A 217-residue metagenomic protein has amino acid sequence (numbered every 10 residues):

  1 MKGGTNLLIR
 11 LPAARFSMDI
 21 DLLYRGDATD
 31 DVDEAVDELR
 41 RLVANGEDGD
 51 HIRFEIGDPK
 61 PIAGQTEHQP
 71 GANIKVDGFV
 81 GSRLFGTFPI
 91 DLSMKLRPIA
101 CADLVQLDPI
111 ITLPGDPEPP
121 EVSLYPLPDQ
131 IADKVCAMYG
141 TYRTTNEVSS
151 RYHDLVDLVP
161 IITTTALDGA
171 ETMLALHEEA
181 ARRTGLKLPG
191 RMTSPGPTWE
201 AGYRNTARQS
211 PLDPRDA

Functional and structural regions predicted by a protein language model:
M1-L11: Short gly/ser-rich loop at a beta-strand->alpha-helix junction or flexible surface loop bordering the NTP-binding
I9-R15, I20, Y24-A217: Structured mid-to-C-terminal alpha-helical surface segments
